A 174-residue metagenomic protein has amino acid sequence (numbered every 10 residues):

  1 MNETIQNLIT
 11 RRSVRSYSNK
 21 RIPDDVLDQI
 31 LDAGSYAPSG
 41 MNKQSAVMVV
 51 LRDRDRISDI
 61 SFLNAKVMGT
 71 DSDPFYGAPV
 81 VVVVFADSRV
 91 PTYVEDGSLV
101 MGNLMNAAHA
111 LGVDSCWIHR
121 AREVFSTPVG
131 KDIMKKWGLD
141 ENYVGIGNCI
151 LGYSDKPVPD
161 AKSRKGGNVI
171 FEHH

Functional and structural regions predicted by a protein language model:
M1-H174: Acidic, surface-exposed loops and disordered segments
